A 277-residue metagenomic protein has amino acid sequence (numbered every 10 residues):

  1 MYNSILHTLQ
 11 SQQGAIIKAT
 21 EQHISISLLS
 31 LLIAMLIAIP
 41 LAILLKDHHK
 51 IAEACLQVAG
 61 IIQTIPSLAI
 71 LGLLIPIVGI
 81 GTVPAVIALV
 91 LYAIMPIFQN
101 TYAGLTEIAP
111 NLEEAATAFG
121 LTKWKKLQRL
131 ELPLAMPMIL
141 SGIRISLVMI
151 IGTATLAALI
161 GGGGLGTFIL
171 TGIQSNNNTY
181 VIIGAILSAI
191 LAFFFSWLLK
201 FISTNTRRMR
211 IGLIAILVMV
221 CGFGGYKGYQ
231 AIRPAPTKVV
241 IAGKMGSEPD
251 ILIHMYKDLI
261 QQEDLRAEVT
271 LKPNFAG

Functional and structural regions predicted by a protein language model:
M1-L29: Periplasmic/extracellular loop-to-transmembrane helix junction in inner-membrane transport proteins
A15-I26, I75-P96: Loop-to-helix entry region at the N-terminal start of transmembrane alpha-helices in multi-pass membrane transporters
L41-L74, Q99-A103, E107: Cytoplasmic-entry segments and transmembrane alpha-helices of multi-pass inner-membrane transporters
L91, W124-L156: Transmembrane alpha-helices
N100-I139: Short cytoplasmic-facing helical segments at TM-TM junctions of multi-pass membrane proteins
L165-F201: Hydrophobic alpha-helical transmembrane segments of polytopic membrane proteins
R208-Q230: Internal/C-terminal transmembrane anchor helices
A235-E248, Y256, L265-L271: Short, well-ordered beta-strand elements
